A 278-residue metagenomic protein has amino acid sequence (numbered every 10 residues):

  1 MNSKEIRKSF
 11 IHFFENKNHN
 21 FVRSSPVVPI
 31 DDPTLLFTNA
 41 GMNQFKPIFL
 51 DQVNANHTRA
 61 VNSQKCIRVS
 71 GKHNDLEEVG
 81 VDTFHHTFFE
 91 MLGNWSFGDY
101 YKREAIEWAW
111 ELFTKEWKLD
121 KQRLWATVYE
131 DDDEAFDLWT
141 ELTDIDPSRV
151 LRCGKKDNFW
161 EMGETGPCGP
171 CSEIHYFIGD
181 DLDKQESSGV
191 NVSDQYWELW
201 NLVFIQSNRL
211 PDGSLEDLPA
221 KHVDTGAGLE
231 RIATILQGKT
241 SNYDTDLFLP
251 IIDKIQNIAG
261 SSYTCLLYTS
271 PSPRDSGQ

Functional and structural regions predicted by a protein language model:
M1-F97, P147-S214, K221, Q237-T240: Class II aminoacyl-tRNA synthetase-like tRNA-binding/catalytic domains
N2-I6, K102-A105, A135, F248: Hydrophobic (often cysteine-bearing) scaffold residues that line and stabilize catalytic clefts of nucleotide/cofactor
H86-E90, W117-L119, P211-S214, L229-I235 (+1 more regions): Short acidic (Asp/Glu) and glycine-rich catalytic loops that position anionic groups and cofactors
Y100-K155, H175, G179-D181, I255-S262: Conserved, charged catalytic cores of large soluble enzymes
F177, N191, D224-I235, K239-Y263: Internal glycine-rich alpha/beta core junctions
E216-P219, L266-L267: Active-site-adjacent structural elements in folded domains
Y268-D275: Conserved small/polar residues in nucleotide/adenosyl-binding loops
